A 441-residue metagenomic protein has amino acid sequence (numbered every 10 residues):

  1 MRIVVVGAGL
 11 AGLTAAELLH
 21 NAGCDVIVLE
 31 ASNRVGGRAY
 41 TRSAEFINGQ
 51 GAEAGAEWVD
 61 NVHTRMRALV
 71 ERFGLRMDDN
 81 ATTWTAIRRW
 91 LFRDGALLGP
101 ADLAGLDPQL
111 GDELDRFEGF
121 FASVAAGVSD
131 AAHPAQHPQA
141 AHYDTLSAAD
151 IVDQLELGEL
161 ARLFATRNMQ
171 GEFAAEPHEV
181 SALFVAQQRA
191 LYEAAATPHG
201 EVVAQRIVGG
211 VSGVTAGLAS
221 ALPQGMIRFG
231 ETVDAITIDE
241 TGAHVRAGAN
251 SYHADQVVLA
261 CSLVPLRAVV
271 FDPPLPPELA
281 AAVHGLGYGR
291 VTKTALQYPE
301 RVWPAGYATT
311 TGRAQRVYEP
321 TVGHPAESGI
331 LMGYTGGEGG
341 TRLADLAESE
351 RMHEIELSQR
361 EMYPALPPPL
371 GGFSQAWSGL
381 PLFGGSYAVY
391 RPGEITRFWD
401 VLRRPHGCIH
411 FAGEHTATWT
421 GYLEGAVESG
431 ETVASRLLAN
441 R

Functional and structural regions predicted by a protein language model:
M1-R441: FAD-dinucleotide binding site
